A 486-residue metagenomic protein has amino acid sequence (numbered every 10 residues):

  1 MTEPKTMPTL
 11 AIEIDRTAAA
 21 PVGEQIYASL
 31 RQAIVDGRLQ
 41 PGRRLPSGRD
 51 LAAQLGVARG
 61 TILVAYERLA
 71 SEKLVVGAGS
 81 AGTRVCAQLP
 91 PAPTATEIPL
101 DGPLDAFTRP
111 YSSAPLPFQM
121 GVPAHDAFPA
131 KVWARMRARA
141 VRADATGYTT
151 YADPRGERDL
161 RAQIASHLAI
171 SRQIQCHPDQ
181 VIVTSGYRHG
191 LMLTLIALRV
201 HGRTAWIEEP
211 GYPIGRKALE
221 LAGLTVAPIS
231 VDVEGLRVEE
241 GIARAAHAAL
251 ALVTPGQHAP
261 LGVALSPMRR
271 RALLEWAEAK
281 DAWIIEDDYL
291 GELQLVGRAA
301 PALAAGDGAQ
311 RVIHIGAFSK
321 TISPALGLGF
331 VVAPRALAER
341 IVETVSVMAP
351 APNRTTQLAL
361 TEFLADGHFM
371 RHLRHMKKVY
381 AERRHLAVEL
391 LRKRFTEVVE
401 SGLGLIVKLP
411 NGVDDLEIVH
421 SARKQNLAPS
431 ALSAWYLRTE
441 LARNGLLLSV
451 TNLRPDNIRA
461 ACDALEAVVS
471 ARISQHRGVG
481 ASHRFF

Functional and structural regions predicted by a protein language model:
M1-A140, T149, L160, V342 (+9 more regions): N-terminal basic, amphipathic alpha-helical segments
P123, P255-A259, K320, L453: Short glycine-rich anion-binding loops that position phosphate/pyrophosphate groups of nucleotides and phosphorylated
R137, R142, G147-K280, E292-A309 (+5 more regions): Conserved core of the PLP fold type I
A305-R340, P352-T355: Active-site PLP attachment segment
Q310-R311, P429-A431: Flexible, Gly/Pro-enriched loop and linker segments at secondary-structure and domain junctions
W435-T439: AMP-binding (ANL) adenylation modules
